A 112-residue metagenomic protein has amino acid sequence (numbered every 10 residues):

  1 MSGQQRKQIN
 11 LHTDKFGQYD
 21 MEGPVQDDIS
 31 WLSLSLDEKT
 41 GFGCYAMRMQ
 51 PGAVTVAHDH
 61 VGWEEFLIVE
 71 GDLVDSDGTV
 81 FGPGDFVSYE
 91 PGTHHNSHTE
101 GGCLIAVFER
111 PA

Functional and structural regions predicted by a protein language model:
M1-T40: A short, N-terminal "cap"/entry segment at the start of jelly-roll beta-barrel domains of the cupin/DSBH fold
S30-H60, E90-H94, P111: Conserved short histidine dyad/triad with adjacent acidic residue
F42-A46, F66, C103: Structural motif
P51, H60-S76: Glycine- and acidic-residue-biased ligand/ion/polar-headgroup-sensing regions
D59-V61, T79-V80, T99-G101: Short glycine/proline-enriched turns and hinge-like loops at secondary-structure junctions
D75-H94: Short acidic-glycine-tyrosine-enriched beta hairpin
G92-A112: Ligand-binding loop in jelly-roll beta-barrel domains
